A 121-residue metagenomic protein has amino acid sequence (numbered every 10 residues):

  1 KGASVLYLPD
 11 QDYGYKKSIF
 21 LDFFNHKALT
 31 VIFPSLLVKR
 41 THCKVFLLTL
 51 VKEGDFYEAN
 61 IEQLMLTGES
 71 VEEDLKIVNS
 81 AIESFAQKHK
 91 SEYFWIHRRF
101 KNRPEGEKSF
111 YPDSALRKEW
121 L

Functional and structural regions predicted by a protein language model:
K1-L121: Non-catalytic C-terminal accessory region of glycerolipid acyltransferases and related lyso-lipid remodeling enzymes
